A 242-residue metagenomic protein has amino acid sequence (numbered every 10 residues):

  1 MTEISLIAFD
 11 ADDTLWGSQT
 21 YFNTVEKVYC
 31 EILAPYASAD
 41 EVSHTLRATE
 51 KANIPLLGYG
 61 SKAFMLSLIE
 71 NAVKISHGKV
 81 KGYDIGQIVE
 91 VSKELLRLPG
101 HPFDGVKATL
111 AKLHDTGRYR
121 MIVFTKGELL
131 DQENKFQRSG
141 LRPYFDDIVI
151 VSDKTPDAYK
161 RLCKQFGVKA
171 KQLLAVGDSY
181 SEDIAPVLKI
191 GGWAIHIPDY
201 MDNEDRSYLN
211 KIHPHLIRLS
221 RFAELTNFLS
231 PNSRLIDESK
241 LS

Functional and structural regions predicted by a protein language model:
M1-I4, K107, A111, D115 (+1 more regions): Asp-based, Mg2+/Mn2+-dependent phosphohydrolase catalytic module
M1-T45: Active-site neighborhood of HAD-like aspartate-dependent phosphohydrolases
F22-C30, M65, I69, L129: An amphipathic alpha-helix signature
V25-Y29, L46, E50, I88-K93 (+2 more regions): Hydrophobic alpha-helical core bundles mediating ligand binding, dimerization, or RNAP-core interactions
V28, I32, Y36, T109-R118: A short, Lys/Arg-enriched amphipathic alpha-helix followed by its capping loop at the start of a domain
T49-E94: A metal-dependent, Asp-based hydrolase signature
I88-A108: Long amphipathic N-terminal alpha/beta scaffold segment
